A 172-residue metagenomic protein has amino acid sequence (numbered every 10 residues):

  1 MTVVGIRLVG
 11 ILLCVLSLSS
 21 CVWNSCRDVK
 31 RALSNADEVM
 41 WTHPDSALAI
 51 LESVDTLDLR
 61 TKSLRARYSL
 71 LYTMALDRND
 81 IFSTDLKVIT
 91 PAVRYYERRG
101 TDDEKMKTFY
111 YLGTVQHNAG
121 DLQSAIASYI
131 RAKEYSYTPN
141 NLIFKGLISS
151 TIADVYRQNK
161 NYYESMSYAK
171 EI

Functional and structural regions predicted by a protein language model:
M1-V9: Bacterial N-terminal signal peptides that target proteins for export
V3, L13-C14, P139: Exposed boundary/loop context
V9-S19: Bacterial N-terminal signal peptides
C21-I172: A "functional boundary" signal
